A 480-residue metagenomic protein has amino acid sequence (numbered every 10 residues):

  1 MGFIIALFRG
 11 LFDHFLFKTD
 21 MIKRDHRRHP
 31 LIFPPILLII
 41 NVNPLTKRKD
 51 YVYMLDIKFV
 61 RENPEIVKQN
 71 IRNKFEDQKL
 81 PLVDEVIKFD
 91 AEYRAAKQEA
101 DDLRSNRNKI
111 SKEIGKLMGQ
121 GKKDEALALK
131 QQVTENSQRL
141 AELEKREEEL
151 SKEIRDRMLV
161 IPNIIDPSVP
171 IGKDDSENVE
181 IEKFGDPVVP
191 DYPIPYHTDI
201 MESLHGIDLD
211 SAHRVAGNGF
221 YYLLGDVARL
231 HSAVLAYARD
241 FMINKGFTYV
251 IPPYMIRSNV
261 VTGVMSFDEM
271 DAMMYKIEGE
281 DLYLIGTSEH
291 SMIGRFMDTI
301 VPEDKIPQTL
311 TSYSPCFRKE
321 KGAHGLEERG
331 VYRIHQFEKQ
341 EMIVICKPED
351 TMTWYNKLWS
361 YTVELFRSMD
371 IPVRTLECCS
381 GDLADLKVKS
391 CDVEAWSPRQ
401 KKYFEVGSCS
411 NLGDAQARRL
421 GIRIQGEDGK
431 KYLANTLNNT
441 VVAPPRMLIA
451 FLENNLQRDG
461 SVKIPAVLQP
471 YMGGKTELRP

Functional and structural regions predicted by a protein language model:
G2, M21, Y53, S151-E153 (+2 more regions): Short hydrophobic "helix-edge" motifs at membrane interfaces and signal-peptide entry regions
F3, F8, F12-F17, F33 (+1 more regions): Aromatic (phenylalanine/tyrosine) cluster motif
F3-I5, K23-H26, P30-F33, V42: Short terminal hydrophobic/aromatic SLiMs and anchors at protein ends
F8-F12, H29, I39, N43 (+1 more regions): Short linear/disordered segments characteristic of secreted peptide precursors and small low-complexity proteins
H14, T19-M21, H26: Alpha-helix boundary/capping motif
I32-Y53: Short, Lys/Arg-enriched N-terminal segments with co-localized hydrophobic residues within the first ~10-30 amino acids
D50-P187, G206: N-terminal alpha-helical targeting/anchoring segments
L80, K183-P480: TRNA-recognition modules of translation machinery and tRNA-sensing kinases, especially anticodon-binding
